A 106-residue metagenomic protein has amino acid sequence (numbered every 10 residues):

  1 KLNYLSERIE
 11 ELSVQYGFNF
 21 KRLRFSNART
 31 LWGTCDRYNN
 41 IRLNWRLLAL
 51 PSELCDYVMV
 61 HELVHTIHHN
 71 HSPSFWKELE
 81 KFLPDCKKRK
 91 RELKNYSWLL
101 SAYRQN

Functional and structural regions predicted by a protein language model:
K1-Y57, T66-N106: Active-site-proximal or metal-binding-adjacent scaffold patches in catalytic folds
E62: Walker B catalytic acidic pair
